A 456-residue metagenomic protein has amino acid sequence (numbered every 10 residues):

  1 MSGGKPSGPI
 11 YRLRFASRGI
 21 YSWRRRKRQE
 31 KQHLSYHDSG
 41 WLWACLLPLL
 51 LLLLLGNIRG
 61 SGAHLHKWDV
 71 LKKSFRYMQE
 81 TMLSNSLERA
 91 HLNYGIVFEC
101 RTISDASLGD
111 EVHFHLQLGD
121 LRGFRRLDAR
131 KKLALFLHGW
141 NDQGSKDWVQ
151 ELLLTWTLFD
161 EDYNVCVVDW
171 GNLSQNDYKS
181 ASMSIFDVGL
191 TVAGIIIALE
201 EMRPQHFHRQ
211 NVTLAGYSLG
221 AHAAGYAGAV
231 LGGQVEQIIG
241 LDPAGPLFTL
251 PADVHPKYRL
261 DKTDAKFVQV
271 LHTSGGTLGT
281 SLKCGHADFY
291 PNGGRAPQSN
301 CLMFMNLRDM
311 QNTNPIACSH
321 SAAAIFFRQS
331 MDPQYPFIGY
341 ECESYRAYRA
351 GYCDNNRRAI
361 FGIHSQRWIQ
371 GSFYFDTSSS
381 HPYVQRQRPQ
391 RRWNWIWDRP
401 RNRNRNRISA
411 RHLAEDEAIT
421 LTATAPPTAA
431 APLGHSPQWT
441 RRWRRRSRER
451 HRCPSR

Functional and structural regions predicted by a protein language model:
S2-G8, R12-R14, R18-K31, S35-V167 (+11 more regions): Flexible, membrane-associating and regulatory peripheral segments of lipid-active enzymes
A215-Y226: Glycine-rich nucleophile elbow surrounding the catalytic serine of serine-hydrolase chemistry
I239-L247, H272-G275: Active-site nucleophile loop of the alpha/beta-hydrolase fold
P246-P251, T277-T280, Q298: A short beta-to-alpha transition loop/helix N-cap that caps and shapes the active-site region
L247-D261: Flexible "cap/lid" loop of the alpha/beta hydrolase fold
